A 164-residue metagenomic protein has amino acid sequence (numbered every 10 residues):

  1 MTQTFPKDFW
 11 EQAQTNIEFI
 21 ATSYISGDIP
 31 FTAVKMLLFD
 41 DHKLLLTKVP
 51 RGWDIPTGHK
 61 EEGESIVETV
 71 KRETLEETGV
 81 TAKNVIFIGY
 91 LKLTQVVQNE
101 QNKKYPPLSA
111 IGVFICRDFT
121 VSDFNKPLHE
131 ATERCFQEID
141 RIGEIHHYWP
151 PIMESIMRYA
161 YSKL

Functional and structural regions predicted by a protein language model:
M1-K35: Acidic, metal-coordinating catalytic segment for phosphate/diphosphate chemistry, firing primarily on the Nudix
A33-K35, L44, A131: Short glycine-rich loop/turn motifs
M36, F87, F114-C116: A structural signal for short, well-ordered beta-strand segments
F39-E77: Conserved Nudix-box catalytic region and its N-terminal flanking loop in Nudix hydrolases and closely related
T81-L91: A short coil-to-beta-strand element that immediately follows conserved catalytic motifs
L91-D123: Active-site-adjacent beta-strand/loop module that shapes the phosphate/pyrophosphate-binding cleft
G112-I115, F124-I156: NUDIX/MutT-family hydrolases
S155-L164: Charge-rich, low-complexity intrinsically disordered segments
